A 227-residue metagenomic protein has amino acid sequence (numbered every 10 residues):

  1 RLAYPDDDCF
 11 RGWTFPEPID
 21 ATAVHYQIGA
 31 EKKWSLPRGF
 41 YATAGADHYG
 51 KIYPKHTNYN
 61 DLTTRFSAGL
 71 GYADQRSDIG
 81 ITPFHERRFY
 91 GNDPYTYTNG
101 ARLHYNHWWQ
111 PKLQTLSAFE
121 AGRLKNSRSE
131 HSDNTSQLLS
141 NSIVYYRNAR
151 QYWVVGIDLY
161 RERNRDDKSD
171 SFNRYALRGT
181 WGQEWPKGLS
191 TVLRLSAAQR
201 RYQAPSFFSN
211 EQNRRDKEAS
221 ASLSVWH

Functional and structural regions predicted by a protein language model:
R1-H227: Gram-negative and organellar
